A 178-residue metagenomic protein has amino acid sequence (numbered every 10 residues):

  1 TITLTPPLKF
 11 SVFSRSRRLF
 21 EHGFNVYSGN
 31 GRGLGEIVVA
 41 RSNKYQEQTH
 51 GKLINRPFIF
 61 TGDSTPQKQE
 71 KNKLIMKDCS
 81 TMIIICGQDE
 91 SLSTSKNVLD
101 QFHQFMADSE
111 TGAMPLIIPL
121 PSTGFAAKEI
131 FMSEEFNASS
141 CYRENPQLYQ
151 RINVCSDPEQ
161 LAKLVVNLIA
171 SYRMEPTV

Functional and structural regions predicted by a protein language model:
T1-T3: Generic N-terminal amphipathic, Lys/Arg-enriched alpha-helix
P6-P176: Acidic/glycine-enriched connector segments
